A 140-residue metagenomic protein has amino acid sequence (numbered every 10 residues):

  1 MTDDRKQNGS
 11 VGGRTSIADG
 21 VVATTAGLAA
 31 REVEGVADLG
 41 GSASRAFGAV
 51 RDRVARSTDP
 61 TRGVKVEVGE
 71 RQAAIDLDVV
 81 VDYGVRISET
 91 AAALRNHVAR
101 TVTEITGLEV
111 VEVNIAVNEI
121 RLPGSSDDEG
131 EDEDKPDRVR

Functional and structural regions predicted by a protein language model:
M1-E32, A37, G41-S42, V50 (+1 more regions): Terminal low-complexity, intrinsically disordered regions
T2, A37-G41, R62, E109-A116: Short beta-strand elements
Q7-G9, I75-V81: Short, hydrophobic beta-strand segments
S16, T25, K65-E67, A74-D78 (+1 more regions): Soluble periplasmic/extracytoplasmic beta-strand elements of cell-envelope proteins
A43-A46, V50-D78, I120-L122: Short edge beta-strands and adjacent turn/loop segments
E70, V81-Y83, V102: Beta-strand elements of well-folded, non-transmembrane domains
I87-V110: Short, non-transmembrane amphipathic alpha-helical segments
E112-S126: Short, highly charged C-terminal tails/helix-capping segments
